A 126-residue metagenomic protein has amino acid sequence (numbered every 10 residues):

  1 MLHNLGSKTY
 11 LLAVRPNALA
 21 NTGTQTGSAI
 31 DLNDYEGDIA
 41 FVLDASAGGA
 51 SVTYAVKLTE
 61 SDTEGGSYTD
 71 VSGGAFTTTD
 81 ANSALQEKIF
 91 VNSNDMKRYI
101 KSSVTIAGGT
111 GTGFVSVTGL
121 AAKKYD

Functional and structural regions predicted by a protein language model:
M1-A13, I106-D126: C-terminal interaction-tip segments
M1-L2, A75-T78: Intrinsically disordered, low-complexity boundary segments flanking structured domains
N17, G74, N92-N94: Compositionally biased, intrinsically disordered low-complexity segments
N17-D34, S46-D70, T77-L85, T105-T112: Surface-exposed ligand/attachment interfaces on beta-rich extracellular proteins
G37-L43, S93-G111: Noncatalytic modules at the cell exterior or secretory-pathway interfaces, chiefly beta-strand-rich lectin/adhesion
A81-R98: Aromatic- and Gly/Pro-enriched, solvent-exposed loop/edge beta-strand patches characteristic of beta-rich domains
